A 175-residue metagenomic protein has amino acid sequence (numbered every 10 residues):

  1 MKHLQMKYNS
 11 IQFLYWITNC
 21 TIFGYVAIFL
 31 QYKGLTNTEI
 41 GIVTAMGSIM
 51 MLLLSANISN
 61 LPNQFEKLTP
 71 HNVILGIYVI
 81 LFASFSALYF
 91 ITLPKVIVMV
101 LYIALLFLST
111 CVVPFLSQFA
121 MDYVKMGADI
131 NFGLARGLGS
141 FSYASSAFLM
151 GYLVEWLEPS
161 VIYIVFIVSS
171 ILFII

Functional and structural regions predicted by a protein language model:
M1-L52: Helix-loop boundary and gating motifs at the non-cytosolic
F13, S84-F85, K95-F115, F119: Hydrophobic core of transmembrane alpha-helices in multi-pass small-molecule transporters, especially MFS/SLC-type
A27, I58, S145-V154: Small-residue (Gly/Pro/Ala) motifs that create kinks and tight helix-helix packing interfaces
M50-L52, I130-M150: Glycine-rich segments within core transmembrane alpha-helices of 12-TM secondary carriers
L53-T69, V154-E155: Helix-to-loop junctions at the C-terminal end of transmembrane segments in multipass secondary transporters
H71-A87, I167: Structural signature of the two symmetry-related core transmembrane helices
A120-N131: Paired intracellular helix-loop junctions of major facilitator superfamily
V161-I175: Symmetry-related core transmembrane helices of the 12-TM Major Facilitator Superfamily/SLC fold
